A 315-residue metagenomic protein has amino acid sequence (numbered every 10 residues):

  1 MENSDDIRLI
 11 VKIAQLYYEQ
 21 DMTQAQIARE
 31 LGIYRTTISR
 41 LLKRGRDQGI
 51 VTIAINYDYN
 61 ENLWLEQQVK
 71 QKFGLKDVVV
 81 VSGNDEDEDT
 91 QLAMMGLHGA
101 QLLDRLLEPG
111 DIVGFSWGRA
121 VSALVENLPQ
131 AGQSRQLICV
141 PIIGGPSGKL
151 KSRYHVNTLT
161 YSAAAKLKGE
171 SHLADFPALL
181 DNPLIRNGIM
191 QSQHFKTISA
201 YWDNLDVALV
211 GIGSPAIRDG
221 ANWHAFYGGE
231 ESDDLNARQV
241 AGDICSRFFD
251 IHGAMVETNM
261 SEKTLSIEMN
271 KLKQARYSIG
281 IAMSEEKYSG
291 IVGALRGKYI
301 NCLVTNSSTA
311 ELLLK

Functional and structural regions predicted by a protein language model:
E2-A14, E19-G32, T37-K43, G49-Y57 (+1 more regions): Conserved phosphate- and dinucleotide-binding cores of soluble alpha/beta proteins, encompassing both enzyme active
E19, Q26, D77-N84, L137-I143: Glycine/charged-rich beta-loop-alpha catalytic/anionic-binding loops adjacent to active sites
L31-G32, G110-W117: A short, small-residue-rich loop immediately preceding and capping a beta-strand
K43-I112, V125-R135, S147-H155, L167: HTH-adjacent hinge/linker in prokaryotic transcriptional regulators
S82, F115-A120, S307: Glycine-rich beta-strand-to-loop/alpha-helix junction loops that act as flexible
G110-D111, R135-L137, D181, R276: Nucleotide donor/acceptor-binding cores
F115, C139-P141, L173, G280: Structural beta-sheet core signal
A120-A131, G220-G229: Short Gly/Thr/Asp-enriched flexible loops that form oxyanion-binding sites at enzyme active sites
